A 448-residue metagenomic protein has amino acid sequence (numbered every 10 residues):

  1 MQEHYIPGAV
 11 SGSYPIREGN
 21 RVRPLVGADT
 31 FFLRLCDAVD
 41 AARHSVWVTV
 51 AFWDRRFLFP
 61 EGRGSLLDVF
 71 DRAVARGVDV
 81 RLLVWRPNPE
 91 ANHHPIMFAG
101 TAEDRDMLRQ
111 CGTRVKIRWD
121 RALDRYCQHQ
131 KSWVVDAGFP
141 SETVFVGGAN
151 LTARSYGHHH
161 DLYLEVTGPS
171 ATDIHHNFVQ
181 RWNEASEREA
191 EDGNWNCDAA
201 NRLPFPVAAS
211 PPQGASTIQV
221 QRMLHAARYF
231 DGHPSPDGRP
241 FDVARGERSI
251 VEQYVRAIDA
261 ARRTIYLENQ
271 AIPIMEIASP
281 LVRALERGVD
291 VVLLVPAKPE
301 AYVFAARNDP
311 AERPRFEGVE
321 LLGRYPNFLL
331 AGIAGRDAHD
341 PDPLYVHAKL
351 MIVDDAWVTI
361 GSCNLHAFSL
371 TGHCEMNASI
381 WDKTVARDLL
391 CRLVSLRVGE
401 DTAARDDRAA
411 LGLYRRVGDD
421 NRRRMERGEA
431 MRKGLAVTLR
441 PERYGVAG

Functional and structural regions predicted by a protein language model:
M1-G448: Charged, low-complexity intrinsically disordered terminal segments
